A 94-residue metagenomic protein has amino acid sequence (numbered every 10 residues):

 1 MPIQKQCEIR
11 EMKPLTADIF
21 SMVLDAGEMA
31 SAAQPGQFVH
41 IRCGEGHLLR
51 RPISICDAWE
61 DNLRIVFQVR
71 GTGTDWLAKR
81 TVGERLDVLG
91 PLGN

Functional and structural regions predicted by a protein language model:
P2-E84: Ferredoxin-reductase
L77, V88-N94: A short, basic/flexible loop-to-alpha-helix module at the beginning of a structural domain
